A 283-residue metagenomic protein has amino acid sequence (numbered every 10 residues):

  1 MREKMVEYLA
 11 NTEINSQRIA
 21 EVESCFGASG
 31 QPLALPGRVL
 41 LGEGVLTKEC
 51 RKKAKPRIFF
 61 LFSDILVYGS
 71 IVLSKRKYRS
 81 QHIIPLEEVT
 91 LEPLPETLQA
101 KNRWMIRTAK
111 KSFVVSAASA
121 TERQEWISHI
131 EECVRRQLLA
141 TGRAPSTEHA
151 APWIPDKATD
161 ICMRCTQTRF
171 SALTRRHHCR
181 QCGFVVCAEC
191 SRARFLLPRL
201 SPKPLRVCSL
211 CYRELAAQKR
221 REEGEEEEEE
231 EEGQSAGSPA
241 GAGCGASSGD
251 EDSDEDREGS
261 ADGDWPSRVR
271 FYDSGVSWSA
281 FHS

Functional and structural regions predicted by a protein language model:
M1-Q167, S171-T174, H178-F184, A188-R192 (+2 more regions): Membrane- and cytoskeleton-facing regulatory interfaces of eukaryotic small-GTPase pathways
